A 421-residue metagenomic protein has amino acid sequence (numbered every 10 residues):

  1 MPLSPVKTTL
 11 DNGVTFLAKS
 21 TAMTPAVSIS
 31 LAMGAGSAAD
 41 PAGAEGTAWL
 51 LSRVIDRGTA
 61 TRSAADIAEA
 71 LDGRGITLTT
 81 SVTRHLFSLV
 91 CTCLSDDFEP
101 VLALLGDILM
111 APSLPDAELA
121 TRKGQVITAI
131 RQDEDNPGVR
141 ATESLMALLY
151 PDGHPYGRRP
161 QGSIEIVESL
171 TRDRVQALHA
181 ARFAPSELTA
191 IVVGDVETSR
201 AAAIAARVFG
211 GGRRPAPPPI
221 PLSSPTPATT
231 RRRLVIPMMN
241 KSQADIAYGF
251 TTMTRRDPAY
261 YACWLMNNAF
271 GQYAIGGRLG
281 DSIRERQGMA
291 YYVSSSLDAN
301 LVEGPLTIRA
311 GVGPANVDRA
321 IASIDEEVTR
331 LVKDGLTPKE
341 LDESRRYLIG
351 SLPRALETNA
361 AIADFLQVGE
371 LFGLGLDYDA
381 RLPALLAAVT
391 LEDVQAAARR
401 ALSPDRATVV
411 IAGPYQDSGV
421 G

Functional and structural regions predicted by a protein language model:
M1-A42, R57-E99, A120, Q132-E187 (+5 more regions): Non-catalytic beta-strand/loop surface segments
E45-R57: Active-site SXXK
L51, L105, L109, K123 (+3 more regions): Short alpha-helical scaffolding segments that buttress acidic/His motifs in well-ordered protein cores
E69-D72, P112-R131, E197, P217-T230 (+4 more regions): Acidic/histidine-enriched alpha-helical segments
D96, A103-P115: Metalloprotease/metallohydrolase-associated module, dominated by Zn2+-dependent proteases
L102-I108, A202-F209, I321-E327: Short amphipathic alpha-helices in soluble, non-transmembrane regions that often serve as interface/regulatory elements
Y261, F270-I275, R284-G288, D325 (+7 more regions): Hydrophobic alpha-helix feature that most strongly marks membrane-spanning transmembrane helices and their immediate
